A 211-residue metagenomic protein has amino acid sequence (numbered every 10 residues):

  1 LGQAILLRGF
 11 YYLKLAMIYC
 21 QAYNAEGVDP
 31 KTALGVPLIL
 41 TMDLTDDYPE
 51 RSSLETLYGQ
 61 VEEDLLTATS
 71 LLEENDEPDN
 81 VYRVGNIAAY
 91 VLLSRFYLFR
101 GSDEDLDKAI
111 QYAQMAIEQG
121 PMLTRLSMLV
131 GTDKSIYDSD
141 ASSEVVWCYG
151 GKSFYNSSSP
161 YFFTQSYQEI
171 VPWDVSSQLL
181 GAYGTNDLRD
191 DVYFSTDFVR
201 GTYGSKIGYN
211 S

Functional and structural regions predicted by a protein language model:
L1-E74, P78: Aromatic-anchored glycine-rich loop motif in surface-exposed flexible loops
L7, K14, G85-I87, L92 (+2 more regions): "A position-specific structural signal for the A-helix of alpha-solenoid helical repeats
Y11-Y23, L98-S102, Q119-L126: Secretory-pathway/luminal and periplasmic proteins that interact with or process carbohydrate-rich
G35, R83, I110-S211: Hydrophobic-face positions in mid-chain alpha helices that act as interaction patches
D43, F96, K152-F154: Short, solvent-exposed loop/turn segments at secondary-structure junctions
T69-A88, S205-Y209: Acidic interhelical loop/turn segments
I87-L123: Aromatic-residue-lined binding/catalytic grooves and analogous aromatic/hydrophobic interfacial grooves in multimeric
